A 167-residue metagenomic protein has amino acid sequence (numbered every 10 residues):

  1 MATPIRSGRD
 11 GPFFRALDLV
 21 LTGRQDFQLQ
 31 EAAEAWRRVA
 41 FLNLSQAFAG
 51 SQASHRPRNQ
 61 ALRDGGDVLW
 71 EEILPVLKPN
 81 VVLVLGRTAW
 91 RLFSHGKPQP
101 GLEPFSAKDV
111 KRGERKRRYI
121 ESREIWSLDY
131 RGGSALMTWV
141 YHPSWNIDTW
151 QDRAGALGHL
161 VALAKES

Functional and structural regions predicted by a protein language model:
M1-V81, R87-P100, P143-D148: A polyanion-binding, active-site-adjacent surface
R56-D67, S94-S167: C-terminal capping/extension of enzyme domains
